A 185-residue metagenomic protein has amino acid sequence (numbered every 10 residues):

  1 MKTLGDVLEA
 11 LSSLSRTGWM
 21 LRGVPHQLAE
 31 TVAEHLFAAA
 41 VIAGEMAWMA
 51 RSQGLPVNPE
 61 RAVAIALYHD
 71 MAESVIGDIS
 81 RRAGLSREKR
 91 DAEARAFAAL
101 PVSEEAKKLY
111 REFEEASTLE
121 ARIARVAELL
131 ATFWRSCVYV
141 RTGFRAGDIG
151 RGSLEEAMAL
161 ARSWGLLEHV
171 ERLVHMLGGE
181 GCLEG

Functional and structural regions predicted by a protein language model:
M1-G185: Alpha-helical, largely C-terminal catalytic domains that coordinate divalent metal ions via clustered Asp/Glu/His
